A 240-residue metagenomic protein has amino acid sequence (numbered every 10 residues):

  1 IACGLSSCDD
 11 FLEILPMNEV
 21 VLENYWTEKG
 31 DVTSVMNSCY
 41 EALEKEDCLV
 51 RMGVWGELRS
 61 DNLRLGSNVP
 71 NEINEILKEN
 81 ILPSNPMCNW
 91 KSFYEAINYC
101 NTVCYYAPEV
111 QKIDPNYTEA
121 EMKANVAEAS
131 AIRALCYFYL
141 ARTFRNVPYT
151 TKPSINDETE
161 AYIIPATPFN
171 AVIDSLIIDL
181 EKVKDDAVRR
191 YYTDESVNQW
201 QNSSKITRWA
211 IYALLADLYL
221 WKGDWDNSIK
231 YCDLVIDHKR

Functional and structural regions predicted by a protein language model:
I1-S6: Sec-dependent bacterial lipoprotein signal peptides
C8-G56, I81-L82, I229-C232: Membrane-proximal, proline-rich intrinsically disordered regions
K29, T33-K45, N68-F144, I163-A171 (+1 more regions): Conserved, well-structured interaction surfaces
K112-I113, V147-P153, D185-W200, R240: Glycine- and aromatic-rich loop/turn segments at beta-sheet edges
